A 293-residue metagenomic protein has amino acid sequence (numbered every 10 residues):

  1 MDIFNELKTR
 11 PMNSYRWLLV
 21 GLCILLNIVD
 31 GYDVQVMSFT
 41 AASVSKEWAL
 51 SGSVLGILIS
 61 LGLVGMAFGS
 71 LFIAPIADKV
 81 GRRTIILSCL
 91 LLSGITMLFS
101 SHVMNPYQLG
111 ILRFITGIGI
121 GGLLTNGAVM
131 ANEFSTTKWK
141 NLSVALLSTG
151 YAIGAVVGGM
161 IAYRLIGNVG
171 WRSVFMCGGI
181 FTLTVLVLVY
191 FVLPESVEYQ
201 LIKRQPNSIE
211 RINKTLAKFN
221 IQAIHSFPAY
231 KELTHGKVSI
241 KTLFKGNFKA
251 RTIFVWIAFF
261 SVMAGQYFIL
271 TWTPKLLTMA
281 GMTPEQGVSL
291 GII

Functional and structural regions predicted by a protein language model:
M1-K8, V192-N247: Intracellular cytosolic loops and amphipathic helices of Major Facilitator Superfamily
M1-Y32: Cytosolic juxtamembrane N-terminal segment immediately preceding the first transmembrane helix of multi-pass
N27-I28, S38-F68: Extracellular/periplasmic helix-loop-helix junction of adjacent transmembrane segments in MFS-like secondary
M37-S38, F244-I293: Extracytoplasmic gate region of multi-pass secondary transporters
A49, G81, H102-Q108, G119 (+1 more regions): Helix-breaking motifs and short loop linkers at transmembrane-helix boundaries and internal kinks in secondary membrane
F68-P106: Conserved MFS/SLC helix-loop-helix module at the cytosolic interface between two early adjacent transmembrane helices
L112-T149: Cytoplasmic helix-loop-helix junction between adjacent transmembrane helices in 12-TM secondary transporters
W139-G167, F181-T182: Glycine-rich segments within core transmembrane alpha-helices of 12-TM secondary carriers
